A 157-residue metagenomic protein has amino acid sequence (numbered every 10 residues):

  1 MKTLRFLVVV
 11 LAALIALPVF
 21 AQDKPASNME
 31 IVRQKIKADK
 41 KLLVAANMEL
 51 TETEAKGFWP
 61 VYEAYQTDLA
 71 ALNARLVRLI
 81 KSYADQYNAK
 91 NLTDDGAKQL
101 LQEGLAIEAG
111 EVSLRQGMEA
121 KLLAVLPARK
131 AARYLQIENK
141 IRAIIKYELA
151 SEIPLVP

Functional and structural regions predicted by a protein language model:
M1-V8: Bacterial N-terminal signal peptides that target proteins for export
V8, K41-L42: Short hydrophobic "helix-edge" motifs at membrane interfaces and signal-peptide entry regions
V10-A13: Short, linear, compositionally biased motifs with a strong N-terminal bias
V19-D23: Boundary at the C-terminal end of the N-terminal hydrophobic targeting segment
M29-E30, L43-V125: Amphipathic alpha-helical segments
E30-I31, K35, A109-P157: Amphipathic, charged alpha-helical segments and their helix-to-coil junctions in extracytoplasmic/peripheral assemblies
A38: Active-site-adjacent substrate/metal-binding segments within catalytic domains of carbohydrate-active enzymes
